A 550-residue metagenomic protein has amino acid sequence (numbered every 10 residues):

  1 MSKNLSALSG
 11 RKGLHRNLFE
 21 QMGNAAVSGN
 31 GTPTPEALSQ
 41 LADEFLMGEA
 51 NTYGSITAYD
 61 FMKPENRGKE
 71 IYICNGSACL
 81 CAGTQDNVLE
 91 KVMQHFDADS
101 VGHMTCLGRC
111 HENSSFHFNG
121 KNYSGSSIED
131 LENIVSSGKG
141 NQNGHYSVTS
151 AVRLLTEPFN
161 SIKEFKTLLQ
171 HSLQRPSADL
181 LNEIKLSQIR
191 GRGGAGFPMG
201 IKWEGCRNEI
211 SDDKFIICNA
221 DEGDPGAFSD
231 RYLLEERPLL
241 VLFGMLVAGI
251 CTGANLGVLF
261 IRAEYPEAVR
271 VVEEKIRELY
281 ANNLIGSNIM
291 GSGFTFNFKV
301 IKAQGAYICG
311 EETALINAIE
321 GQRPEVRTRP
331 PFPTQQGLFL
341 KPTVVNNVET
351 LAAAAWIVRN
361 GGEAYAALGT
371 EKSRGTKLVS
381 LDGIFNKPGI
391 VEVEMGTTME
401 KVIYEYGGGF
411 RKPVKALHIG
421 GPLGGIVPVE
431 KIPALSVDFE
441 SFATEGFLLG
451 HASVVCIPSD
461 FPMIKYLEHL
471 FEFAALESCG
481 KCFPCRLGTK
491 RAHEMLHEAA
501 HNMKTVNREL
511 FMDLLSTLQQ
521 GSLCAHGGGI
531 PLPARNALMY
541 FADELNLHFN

Functional and structural regions predicted by a protein language model:
M1-N550: Feature of Fe-S/electron-transfer and energy-metabolism proteins that preferentially highlights extended coupling
